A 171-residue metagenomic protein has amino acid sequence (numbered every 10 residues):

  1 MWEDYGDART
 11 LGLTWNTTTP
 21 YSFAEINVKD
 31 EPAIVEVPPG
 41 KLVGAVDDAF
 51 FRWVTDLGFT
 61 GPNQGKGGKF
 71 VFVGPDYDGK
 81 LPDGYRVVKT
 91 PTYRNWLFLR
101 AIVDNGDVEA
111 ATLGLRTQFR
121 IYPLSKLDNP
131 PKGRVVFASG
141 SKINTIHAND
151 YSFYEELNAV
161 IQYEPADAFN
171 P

Functional and structural regions predicted by a protein language model:
M1-P171: A compositional/structural signature for long, glycine/proline-rich flexible linkers and loops on extracytoplasmic
